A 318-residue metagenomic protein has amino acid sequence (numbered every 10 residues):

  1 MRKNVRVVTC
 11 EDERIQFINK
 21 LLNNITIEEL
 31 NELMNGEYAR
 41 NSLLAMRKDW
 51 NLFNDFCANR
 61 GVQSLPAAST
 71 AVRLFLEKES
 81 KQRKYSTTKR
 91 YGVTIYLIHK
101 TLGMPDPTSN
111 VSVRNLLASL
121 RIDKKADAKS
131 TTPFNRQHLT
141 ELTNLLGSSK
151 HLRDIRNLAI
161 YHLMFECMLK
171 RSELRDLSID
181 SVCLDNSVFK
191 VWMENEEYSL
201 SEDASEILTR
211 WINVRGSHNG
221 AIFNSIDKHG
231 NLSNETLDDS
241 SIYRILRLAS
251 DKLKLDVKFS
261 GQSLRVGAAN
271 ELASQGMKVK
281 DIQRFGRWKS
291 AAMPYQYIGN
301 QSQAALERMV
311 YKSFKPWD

Functional and structural regions predicted by a protein language model:
R2-L44, T70-L264, E271-D318: Conserved catalytic core of the tyrosine transesterase superfamily
S42-L43, D49-F53: Hotspots on structured nucleic-acid-binding interfaces, especially in canonical RNA/DNA-binding domains
M46, D55-F56, G61, E173-L174 (+1 more regions): Well-ordered, non-transmembrane segments within structured domains
N54-S64, S69-L76: General structural concept
